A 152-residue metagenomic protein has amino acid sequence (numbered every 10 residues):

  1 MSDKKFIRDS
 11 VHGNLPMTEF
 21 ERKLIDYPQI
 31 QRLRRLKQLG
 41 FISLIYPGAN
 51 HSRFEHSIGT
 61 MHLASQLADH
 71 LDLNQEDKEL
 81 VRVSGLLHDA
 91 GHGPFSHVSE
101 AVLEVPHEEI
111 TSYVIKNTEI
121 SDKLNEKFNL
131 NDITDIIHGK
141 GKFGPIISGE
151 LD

Functional and structural regions predicted by a protein language model:
M1-L36, I45-R82, G91-D152: Sequence-structural signature of the catalytic-core scaffold of metal-dependent phosphohydrolases that act on
